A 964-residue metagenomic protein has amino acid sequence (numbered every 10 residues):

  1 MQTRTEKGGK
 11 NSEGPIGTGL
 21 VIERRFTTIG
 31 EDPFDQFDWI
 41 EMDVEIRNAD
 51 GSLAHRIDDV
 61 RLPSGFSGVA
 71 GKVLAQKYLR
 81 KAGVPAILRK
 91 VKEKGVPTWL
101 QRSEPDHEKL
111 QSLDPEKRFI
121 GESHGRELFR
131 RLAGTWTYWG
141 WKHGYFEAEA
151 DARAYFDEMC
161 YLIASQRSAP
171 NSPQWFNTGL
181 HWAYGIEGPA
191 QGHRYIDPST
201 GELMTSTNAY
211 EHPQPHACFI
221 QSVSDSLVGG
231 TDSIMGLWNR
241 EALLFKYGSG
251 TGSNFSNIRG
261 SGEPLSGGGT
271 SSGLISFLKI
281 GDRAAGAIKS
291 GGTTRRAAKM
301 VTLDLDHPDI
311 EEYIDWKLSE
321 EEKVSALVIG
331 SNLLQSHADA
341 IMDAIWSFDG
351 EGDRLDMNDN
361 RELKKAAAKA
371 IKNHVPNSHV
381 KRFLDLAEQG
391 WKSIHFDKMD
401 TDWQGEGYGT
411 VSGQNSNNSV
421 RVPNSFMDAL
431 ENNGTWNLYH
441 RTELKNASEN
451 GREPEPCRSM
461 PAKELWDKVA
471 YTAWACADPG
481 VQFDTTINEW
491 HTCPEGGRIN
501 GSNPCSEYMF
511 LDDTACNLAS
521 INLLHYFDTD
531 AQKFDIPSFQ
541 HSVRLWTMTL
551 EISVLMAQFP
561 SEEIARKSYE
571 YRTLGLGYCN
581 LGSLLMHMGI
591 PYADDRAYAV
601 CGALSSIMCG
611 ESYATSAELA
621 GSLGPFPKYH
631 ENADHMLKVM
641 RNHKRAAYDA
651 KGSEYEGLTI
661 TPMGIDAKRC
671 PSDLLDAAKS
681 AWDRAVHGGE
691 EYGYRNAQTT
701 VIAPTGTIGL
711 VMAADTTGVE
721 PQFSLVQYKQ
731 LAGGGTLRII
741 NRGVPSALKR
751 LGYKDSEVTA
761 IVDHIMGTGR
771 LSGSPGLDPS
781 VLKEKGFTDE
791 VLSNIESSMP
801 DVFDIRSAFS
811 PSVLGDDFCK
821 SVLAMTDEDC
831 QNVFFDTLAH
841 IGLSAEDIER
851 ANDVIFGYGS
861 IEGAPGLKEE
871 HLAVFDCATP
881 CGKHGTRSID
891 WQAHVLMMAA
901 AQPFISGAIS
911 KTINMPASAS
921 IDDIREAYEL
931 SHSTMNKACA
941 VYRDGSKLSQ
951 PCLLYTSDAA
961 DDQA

Functional and structural regions predicted by a protein language model:
M1-S957, A964: Extended catalytic cores of very large enzyme megasubunits
